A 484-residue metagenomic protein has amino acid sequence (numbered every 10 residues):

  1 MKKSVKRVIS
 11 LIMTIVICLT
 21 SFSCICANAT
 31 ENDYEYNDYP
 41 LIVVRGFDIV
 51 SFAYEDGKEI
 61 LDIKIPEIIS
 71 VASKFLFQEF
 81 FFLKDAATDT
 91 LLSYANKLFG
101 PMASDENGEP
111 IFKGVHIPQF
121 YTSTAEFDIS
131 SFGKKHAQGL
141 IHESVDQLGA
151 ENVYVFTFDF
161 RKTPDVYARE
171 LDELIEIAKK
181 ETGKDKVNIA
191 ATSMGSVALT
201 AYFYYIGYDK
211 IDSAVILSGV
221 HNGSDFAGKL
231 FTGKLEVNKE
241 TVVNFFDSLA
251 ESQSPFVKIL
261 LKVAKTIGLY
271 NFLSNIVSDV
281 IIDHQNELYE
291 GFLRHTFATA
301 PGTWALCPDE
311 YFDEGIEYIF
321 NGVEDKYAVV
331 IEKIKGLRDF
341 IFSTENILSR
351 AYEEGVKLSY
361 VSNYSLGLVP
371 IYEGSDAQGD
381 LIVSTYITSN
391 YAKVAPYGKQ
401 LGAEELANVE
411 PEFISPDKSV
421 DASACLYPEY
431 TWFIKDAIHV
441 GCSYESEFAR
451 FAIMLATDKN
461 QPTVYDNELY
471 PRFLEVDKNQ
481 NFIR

Functional and structural regions predicted by a protein language model:
M1-S4: N-terminal secretory signal peptides that target proteins for export/translocation
K6-S21: Sec-dependent N-terminal signal peptides
L19-D33: Sec-dependent signal peptide cleavage junction
S23, K135-G139, F340-T344: Short amphipathic alpha-helical surface micro-motifs
T30-A190, S196-D247, G367, G374-T385 (+2 more regions): N-terminal non-catalytic accessory region
Y154, F158, K162, N286-S375 (+2 more regions): Alpha/beta-hydrolase fold catalytic core
N188, Y205, I216-V330, S365: Alpha/beta-hydrolase
